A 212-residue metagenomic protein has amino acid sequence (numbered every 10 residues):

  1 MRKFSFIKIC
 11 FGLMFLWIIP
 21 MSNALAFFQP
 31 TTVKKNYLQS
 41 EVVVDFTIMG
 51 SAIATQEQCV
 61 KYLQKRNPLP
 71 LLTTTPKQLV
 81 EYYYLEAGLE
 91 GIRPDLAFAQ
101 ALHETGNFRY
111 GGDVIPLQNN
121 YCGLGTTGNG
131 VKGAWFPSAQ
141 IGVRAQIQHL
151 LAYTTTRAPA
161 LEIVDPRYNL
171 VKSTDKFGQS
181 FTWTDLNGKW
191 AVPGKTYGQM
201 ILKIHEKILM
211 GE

Functional and structural regions predicted by a protein language model:
F4, K8, G12, N23-E212: Catalytic cores of secreted/periplasmic lytic hydrolases that degrade extracellular macromolecules
I19-M21: N-terminal signal peptide c-region/cleavage motif recognized by signal peptidases
